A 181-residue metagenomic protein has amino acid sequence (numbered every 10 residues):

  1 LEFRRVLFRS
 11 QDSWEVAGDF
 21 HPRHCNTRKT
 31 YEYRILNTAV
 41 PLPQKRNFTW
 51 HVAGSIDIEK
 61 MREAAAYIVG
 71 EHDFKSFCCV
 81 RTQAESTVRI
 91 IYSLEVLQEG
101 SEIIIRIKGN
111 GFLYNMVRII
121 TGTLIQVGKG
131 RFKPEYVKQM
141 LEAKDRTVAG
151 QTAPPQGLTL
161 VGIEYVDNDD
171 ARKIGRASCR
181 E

Functional and structural regions predicted by a protein language model:
R4-R176: Structured-RNA-binding interfaces characteristic of tRNA pseudouridine synthases
C179-E181: A short, hydrophobic C-terminal helix/tail in secreted or cell-surface proteins
